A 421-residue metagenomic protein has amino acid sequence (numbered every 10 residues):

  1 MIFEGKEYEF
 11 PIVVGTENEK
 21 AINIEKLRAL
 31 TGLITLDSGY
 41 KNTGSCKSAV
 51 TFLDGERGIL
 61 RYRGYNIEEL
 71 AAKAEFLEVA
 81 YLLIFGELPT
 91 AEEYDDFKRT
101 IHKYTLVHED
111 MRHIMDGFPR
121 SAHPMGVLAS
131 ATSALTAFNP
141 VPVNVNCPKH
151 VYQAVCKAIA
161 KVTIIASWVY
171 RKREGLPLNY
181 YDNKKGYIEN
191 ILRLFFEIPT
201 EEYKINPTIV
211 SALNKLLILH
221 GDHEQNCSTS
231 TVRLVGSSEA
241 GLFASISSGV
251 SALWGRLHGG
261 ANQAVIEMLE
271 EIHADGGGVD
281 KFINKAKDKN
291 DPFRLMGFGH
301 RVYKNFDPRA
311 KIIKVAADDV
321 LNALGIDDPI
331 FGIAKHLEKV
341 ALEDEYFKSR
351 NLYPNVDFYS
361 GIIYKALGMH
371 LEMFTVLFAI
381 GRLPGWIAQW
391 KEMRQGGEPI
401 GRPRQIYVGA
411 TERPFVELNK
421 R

Functional and structural regions predicted by a protein language model:
M1-R421: Non-transmembrane, aqueous-exposed alpha-helical and coiled segments at domain scale
